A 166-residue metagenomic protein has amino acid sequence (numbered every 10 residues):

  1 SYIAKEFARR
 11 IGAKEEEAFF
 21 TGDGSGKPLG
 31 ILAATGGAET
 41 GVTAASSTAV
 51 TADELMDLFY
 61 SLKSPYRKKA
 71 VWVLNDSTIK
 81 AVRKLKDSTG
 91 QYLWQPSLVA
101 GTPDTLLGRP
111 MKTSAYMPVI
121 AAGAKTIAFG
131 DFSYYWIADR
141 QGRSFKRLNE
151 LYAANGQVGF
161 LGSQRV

Functional and structural regions predicted by a protein language model:
S1-V166: Structured, hydrophobic secondary-structure cores that serve as assembly/anchoring elements
